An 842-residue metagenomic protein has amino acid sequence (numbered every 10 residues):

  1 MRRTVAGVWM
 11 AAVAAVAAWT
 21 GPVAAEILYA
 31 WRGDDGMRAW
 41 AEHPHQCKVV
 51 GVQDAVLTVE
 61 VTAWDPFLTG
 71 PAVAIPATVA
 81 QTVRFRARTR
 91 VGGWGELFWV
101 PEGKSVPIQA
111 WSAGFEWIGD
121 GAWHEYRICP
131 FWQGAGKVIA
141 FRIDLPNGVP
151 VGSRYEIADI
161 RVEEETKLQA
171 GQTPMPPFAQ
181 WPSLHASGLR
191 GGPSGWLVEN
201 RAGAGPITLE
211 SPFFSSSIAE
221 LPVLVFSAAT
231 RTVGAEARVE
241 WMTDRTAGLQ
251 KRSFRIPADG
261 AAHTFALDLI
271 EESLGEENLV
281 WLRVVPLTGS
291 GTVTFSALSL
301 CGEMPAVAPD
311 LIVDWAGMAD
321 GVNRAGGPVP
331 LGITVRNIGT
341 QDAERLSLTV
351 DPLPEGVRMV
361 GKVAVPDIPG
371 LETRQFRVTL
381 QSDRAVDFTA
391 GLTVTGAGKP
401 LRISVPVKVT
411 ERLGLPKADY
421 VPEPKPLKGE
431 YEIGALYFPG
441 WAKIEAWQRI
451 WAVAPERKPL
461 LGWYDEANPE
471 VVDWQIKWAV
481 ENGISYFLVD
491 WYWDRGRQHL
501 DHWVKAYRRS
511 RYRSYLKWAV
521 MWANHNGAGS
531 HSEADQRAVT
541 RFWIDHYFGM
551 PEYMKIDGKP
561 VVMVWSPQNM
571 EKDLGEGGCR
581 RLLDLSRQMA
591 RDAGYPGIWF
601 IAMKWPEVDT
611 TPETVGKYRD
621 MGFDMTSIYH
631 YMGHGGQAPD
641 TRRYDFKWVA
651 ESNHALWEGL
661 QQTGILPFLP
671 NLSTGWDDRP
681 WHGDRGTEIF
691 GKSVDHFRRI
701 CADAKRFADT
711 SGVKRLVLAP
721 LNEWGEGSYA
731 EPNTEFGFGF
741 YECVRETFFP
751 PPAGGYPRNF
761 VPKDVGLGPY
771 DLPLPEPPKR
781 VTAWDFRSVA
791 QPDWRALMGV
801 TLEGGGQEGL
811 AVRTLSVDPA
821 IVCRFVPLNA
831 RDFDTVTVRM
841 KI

Functional and structural regions predicted by a protein language model:
A24-P44, E163-G188, E432-I433, P757-G799: Extracellular carbohydrate-recognition regions
L57-K137, G148-E156, W196-S273, N278 (+3 more regions): Extracellular ligand-binding interfaces
S105-S112, D244-K251, P352-A364, D545-F548: Short beta-strand and strand-turn-strand segments in soluble, beta-rich domains
N147-P176, L287-W315, V405, R412-L415 (+2 more regions): Extracellular polysaccharide-targeting segments
D320-G327: Short, solvent-exposed loop/linker segments at the N-terminal edge of repeated beta-sheet extracellular domains
N323, V335-G339: Asparagine-centered strand-capping/turn motif at beta-strand->loop junctions
D351, Q375-F376, F388, T395-K779: Glycan-processing catalytic domains of CAZymes
V357-D383: Intrinsically disordered, low-complexity Pro/Gly/Ser/Thr-rich segments with frequent PxxP/GP/PP motifs and embedded
